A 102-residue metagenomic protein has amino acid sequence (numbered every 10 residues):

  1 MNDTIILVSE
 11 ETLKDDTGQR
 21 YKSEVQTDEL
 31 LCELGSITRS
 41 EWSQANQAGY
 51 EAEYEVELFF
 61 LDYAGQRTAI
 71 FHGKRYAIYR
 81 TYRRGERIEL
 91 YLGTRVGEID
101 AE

Functional and structural regions predicted by a protein language model:
M1-Y21: Active-site-proximal polar cores
Q19-E102: Short, conserved turn/kink motifs that form compact alpha/beta structural patches or helix kinks used as
